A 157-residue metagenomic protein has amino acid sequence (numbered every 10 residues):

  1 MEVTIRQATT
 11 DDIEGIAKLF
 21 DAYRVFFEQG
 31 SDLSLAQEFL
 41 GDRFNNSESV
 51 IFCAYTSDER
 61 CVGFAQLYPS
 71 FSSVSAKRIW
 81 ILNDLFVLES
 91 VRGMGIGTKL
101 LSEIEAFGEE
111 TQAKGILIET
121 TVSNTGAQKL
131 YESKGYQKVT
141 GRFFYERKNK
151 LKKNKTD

Functional and structural regions predicted by a protein language model:
M1-D11, L151-D157: Conserved N-terminal entry element of GNAT/NAT acetyltransferase domains
Q7-E14, K18-K77, N83: Acetyl-CoA-dependent GNAT
N83, L88, R92, T121: Residue-level recognition of the GNAT/N-acetyltransferase active site
V87, G93-A106, S133: Conserved acetyl-CoA-binding loop-helix of GNAT-fold acetyltransferases
T98, V122-T140, R147: Conserved active-site alpha-helix within GNAT-family acetyltransferase domains
L101, E109-E119: Conserved GNAT acetyl-CoA-binding A-motif
